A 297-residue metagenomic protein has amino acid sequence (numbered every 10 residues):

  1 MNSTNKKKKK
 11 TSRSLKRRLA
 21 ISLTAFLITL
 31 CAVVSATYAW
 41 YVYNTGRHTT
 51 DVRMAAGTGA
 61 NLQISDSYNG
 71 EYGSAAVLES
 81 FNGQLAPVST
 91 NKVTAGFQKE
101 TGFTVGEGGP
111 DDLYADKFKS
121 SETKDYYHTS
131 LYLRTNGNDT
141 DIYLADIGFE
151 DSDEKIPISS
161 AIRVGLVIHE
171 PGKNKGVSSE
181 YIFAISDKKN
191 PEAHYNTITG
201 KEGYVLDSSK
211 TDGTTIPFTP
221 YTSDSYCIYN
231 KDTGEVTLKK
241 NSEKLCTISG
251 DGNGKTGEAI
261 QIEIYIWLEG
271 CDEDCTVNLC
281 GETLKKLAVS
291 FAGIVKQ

Functional and structural regions predicted by a protein language model:
N2-S3, K9-A95, C280-Q297: Short, polar/proline-rich extracytoplasmic segments that appear immediately after membrane translocation
T49, I64, D141, N174 (+1 more regions): Short acidic, gly/pro-rich beta-turn/loop elements at beta-sheet edges and active-site/ligand-binding grooves
N61-E79, I142-G165: Surface-exposed binding patches on compact interaction domains or structured appendages
Y72-K119, K175-G254: Surface-exposed intrinsically disordered loops and tails
T104-E154, I158, D212-Q297: C-terminal, structured domain-capping segment
I147-I185, N190-Y195, V289: Extended low-complexity, serine/threonine- and proline-enriched intrinsically disordered segments
